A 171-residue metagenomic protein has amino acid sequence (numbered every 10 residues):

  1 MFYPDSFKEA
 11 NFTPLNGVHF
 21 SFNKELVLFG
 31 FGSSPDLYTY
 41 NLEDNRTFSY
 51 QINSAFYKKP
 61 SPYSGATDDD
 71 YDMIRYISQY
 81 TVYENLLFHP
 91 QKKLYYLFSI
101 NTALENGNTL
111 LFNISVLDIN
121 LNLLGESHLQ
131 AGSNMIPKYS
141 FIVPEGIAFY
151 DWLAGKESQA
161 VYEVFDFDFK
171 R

Functional and structural regions predicted by a protein language model:
M1-P14, F48-S78, S127-M135: Surface-exposed loop and turn segments in beta-propeller and other repeat-based domains that flank or scaffold
A10-K24, G30, I77-K92, Y139-E145: Structural signature of eukaryotic scaffold interfaces centered on beta-propeller domains
F29-G32, S99: Conserved beta-strand positions in repeat-built beta-propeller and related beta-rich domains
S34-D36, T102-E105, L153-S158: Short glycine/acidic-enriched loop and turn motifs that connect beta-strands
P35-T39, L110-L123, V161-R171: Beta-propeller blade signature
D44-R46, L121: Residue-level signal for glycine
Y76-I119: Loop/turn-rich, solvent-exposed surfaces of beta-rich toroidal or solenoidal domains
V143-R171: Blade-level signature of beta-propeller repeat domains, shared across WD40, Kelch, NHL, RCC1 and BNR/Asp-box propellers
